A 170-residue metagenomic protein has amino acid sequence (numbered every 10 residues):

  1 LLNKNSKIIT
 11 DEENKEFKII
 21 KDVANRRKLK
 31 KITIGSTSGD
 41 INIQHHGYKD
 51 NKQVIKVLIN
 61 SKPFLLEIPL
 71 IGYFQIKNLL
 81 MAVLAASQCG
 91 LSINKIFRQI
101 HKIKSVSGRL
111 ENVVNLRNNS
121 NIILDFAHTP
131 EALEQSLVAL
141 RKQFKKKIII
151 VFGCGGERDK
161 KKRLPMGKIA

Functional and structural regions predicted by a protein language model:
L1, K15-P63, V106-R109, V113-L116: Extended acidic/charged loop-beta regions that coordinate divalent cations and stabilize anionic phosphate/carboxylate
L1-I8, E12, K18-R27, A86-C89 (+1 more regions): Phosphate-binding loop of NTP-binding sites
K7-K15, H45-G47, I71: N-terminal leader/targeting and accessory segments in enzymes
I9, K30-I32, I149: Hydrophobic/aromatic beta-strand patches that form the interior of the parallel beta-sheet core in alpha/beta enzyme
D11-E13, S36, F152-G155: Cofactor-binding loop segments of dinucleotide-utilizing enzymes, especially the Rossmann-like FAD- and NAD(P)+-binding
K49, I59-A170: Nucleotide phosphate-binding/pyrophosphate-handling subdomain across enzymes that bind or process nucleotide phosphates
